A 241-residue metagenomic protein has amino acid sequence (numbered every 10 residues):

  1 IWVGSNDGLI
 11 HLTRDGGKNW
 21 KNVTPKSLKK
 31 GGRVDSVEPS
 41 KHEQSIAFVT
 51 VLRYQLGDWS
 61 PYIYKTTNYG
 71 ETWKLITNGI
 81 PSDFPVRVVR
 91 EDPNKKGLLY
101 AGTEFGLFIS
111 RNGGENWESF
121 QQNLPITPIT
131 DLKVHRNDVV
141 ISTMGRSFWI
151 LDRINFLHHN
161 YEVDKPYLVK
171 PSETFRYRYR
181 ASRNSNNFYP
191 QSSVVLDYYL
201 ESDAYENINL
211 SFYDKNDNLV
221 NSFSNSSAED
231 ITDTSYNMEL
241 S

Functional and structural regions predicted by a protein language model:
I1-N184, Q191-S192, Y199: Beta-propeller blade termini and top-face loops
S36, H159, F212, N221-S222 (+1 more regions): Generic detector of low-complexity/intrinsically disordered segments and short hydrophobic N-terminal stretches
G70, N94, G114, N209-S211 (+3 more regions): Intrinsic disorder/low-complexity detector
V194-L200, A204-F223: Beta-strand-rich binding/interaction modules
L219-S241: Glycine-centered tight-turn motifs at strand-turn-strand junctions
